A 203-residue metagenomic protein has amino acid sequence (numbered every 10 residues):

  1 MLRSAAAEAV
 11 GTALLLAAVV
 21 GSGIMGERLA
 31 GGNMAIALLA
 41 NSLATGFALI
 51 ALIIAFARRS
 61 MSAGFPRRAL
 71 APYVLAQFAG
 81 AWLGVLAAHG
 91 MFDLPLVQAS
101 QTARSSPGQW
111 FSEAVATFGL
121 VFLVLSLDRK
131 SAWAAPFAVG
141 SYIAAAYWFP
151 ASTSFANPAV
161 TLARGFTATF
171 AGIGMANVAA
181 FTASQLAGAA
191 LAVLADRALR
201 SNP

Functional and structural regions predicted by a protein language model:
M1-P203: Membrane-interface helix-loop junctions and terminal tails of multi-pass membrane proteins
